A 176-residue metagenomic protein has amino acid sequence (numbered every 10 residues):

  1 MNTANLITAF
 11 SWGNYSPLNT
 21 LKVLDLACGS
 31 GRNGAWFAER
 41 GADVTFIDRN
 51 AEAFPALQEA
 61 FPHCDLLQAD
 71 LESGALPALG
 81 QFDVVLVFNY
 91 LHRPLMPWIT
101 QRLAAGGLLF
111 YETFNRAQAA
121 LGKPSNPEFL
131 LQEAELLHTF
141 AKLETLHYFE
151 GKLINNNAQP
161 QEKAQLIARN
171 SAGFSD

Functional and structural regions predicted by a protein language model:
M1-N19: S-adenosyl-L-methionine
T20-G29: Conserved class I S-adenosyl-L-methionine
D43-D48: Conserved SAM-binding motif I beta-strand of class I
N50-E52: Conserved SAM/SAH-binding beta-strand->alpha-helix loop
F61-S73: Conserved SAM-binding strand-loop segment of SAM-dependent methyltransferases
L76-V84: A short acidic, Gly/Pro-enriched loop at the edge of an enzyme's catalytic core that lines a small-molecule cofactor
G107-Q118: Conserved beta-strand signature within the Rossmann-like core of class I S-adenosyl-L-methionine
L153-D176: Core SAM-dependent methyltransferase catalytic element
